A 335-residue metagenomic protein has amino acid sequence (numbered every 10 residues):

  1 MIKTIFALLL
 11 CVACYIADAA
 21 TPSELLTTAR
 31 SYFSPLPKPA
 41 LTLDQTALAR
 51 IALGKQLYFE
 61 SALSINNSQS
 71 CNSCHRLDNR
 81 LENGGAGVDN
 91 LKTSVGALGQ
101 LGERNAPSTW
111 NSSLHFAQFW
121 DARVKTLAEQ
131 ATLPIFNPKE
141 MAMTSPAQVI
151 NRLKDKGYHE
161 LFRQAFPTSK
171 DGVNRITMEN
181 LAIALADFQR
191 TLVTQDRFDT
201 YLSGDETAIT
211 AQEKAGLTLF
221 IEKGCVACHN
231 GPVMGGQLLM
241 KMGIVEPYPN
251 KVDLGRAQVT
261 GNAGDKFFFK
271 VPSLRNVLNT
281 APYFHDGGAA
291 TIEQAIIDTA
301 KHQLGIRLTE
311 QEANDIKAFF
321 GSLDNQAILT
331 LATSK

Functional and structural regions predicted by a protein language model:
I5-A13: Bacterial N-terminal signal peptides
A17-K335: Periplasmic c-type cytochrome electron-transfer domains
